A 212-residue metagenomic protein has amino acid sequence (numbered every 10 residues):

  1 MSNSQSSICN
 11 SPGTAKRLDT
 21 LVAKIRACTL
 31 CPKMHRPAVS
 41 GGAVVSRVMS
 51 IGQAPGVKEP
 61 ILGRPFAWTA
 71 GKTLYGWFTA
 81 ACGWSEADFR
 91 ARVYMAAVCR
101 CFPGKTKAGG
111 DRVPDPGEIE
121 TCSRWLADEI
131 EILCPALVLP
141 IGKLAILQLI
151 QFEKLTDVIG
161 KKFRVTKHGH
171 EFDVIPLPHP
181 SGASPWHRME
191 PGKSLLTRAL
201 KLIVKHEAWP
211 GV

Functional and structural regions predicted by a protein language model:
S4-S6: Intrinsically disordered, low-complexity proline-rich regions
N10-G211: A polyanion-binding, active-site-adjacent surface
